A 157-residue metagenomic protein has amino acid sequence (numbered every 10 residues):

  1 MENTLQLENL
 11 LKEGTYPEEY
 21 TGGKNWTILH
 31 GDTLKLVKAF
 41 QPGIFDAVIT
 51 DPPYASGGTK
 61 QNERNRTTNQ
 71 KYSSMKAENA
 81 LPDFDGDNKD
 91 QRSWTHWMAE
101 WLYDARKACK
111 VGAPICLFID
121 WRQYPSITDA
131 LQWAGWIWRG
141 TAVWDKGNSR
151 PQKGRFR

Functional and structural regions predicted by a protein language model:
M1-R157: Core catalytic lobe of class I
